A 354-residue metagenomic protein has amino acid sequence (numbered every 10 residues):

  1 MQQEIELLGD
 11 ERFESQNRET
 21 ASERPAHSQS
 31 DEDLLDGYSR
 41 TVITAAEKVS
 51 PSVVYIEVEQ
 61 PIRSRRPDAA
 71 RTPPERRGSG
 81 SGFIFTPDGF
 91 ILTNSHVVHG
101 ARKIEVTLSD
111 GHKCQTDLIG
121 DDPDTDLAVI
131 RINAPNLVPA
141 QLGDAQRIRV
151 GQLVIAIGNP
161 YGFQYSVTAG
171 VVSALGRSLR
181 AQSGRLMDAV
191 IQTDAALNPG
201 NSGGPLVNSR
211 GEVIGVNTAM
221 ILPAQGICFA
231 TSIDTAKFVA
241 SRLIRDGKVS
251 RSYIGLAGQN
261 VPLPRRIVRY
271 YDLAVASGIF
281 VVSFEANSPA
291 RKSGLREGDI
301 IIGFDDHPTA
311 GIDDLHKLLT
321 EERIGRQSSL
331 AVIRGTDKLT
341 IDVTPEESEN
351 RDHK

Functional and structural regions predicted by a protein language model:
M1-S277, T320, T336, E347-K354: Serine-dependent protease modules
I91-L92, A290-I312: Conserved PDZ fold ligand-binding element
K113, Q327, K338-T340: A structural signal for beta-strand boundary/capping segments at domain termini and interdomain linkers
A134-P139, I279-E285, T309-D313: Short, structured beta-strand/loop micro-motifs enriched in basic residues and often containing a Trp
D342-T344: C-terminal tail/sorting-segment detector
